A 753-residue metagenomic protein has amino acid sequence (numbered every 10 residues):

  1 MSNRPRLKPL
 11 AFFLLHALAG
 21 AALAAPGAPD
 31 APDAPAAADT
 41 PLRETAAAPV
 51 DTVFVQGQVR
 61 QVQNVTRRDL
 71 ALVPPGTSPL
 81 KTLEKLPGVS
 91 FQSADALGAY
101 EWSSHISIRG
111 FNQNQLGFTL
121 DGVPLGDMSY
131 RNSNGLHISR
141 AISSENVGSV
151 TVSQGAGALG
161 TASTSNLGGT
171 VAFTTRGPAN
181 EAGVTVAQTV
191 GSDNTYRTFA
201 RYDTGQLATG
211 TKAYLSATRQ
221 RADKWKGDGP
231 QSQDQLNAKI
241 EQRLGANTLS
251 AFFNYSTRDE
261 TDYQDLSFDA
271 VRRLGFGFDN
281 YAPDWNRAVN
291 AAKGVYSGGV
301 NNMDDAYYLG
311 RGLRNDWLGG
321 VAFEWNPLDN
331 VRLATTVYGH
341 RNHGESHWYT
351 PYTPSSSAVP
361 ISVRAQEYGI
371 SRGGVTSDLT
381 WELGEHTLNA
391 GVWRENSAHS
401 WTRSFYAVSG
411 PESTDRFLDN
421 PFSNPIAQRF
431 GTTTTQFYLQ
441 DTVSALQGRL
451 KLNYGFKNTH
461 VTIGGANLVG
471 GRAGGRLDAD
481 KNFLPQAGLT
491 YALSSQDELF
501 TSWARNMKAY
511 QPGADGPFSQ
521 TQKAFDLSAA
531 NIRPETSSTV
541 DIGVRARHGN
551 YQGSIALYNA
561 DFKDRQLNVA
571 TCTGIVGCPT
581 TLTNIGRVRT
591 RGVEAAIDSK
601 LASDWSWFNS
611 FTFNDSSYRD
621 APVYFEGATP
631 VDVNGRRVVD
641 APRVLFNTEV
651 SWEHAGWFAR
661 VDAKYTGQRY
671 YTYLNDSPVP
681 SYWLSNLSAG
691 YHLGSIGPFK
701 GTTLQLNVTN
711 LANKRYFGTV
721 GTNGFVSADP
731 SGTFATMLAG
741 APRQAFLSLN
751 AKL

Functional and structural regions predicted by a protein language model:
M1-L86, D203, G319, D329 (+2 more regions): N-terminal Sec signal peptide and the immediately downstream disordered periplasmic leader that contains the TonB box
R6, F13, T490, T501 (+2 more regions): Conserved C-terminal beta-signal and adjacent last beta-strands/turns of outer-membrane beta-barrel proteins
P29-P32, E385, N389, L446-Q447 (+6 more regions): Gram-negative outer-membrane beta-barrel transporters
T40-E181, I542: Acidic, small-polar-rich N-terminal luminal/periplasmic segments of exported/outer-membrane proteins
R131-L136, E145-S149, Q154, A158-A238 (+3 more regions): Outer-membrane beta-barrel translocator/receptor signature
E241, T248-G320, H347-S362, P411-L418 (+1 more regions): Acidic/polar loop-and-plug regions of large Gram-negative outer-membrane beta-barrel proteins
G310-H347, A358-L468, G474, A492 (+3 more regions): Face-selective signature of the C-terminal outer-membrane beta-barrel domain
A322-N326, R332-Y338, G344-W348, A492 (+5 more regions): Membrane-embedded beta-barrel scaffold of Gram-negative outer-membrane proteins
